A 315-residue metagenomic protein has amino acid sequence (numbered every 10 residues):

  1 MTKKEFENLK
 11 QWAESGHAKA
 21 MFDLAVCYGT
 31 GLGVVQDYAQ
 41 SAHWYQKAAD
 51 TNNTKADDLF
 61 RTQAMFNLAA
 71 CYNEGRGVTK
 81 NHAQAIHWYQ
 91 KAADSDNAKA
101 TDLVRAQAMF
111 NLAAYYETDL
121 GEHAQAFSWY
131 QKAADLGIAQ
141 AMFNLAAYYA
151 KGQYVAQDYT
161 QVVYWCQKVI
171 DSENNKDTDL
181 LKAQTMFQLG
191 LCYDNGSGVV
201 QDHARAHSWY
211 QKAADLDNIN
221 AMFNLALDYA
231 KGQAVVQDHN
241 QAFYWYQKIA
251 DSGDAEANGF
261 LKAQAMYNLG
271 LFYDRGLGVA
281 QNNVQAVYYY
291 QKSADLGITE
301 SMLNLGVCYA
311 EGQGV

Functional and structural regions predicted by a protein language model:
M1-L32: N-terminal segments that cap or nucleate solenoid repeat domains
M1-W12, A92-D94, V169-E173, I249-G253: Repeat-mediated protein-protein interaction surfaces in helical alpha-solenoids
K4-N8, A64, A108, A126 (+2 more regions): Structural recognition of alpha-solenoid helical scaffolds
E14-H17, T30-L32, D37, T51-N53 (+22 more regions): Short helix-capping/linker turns of helical repeat alpha-solenoids
D23-T30, M65-E74, M109-T118, N144-K151 (+5 more regions): Hydrophobic face of amphipathic alpha-helices that form TPR/SEL1-like repeat modules and related alpha-solenoid
